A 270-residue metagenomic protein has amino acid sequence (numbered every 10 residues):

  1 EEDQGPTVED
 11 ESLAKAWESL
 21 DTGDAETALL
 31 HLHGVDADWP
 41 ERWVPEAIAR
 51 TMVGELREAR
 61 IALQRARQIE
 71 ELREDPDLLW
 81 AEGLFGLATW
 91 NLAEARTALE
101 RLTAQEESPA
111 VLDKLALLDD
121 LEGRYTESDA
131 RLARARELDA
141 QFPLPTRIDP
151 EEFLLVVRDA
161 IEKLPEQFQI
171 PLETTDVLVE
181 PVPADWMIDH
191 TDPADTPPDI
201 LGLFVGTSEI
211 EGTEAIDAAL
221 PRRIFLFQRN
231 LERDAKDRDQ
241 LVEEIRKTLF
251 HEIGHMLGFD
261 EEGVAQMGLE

Functional and structural regions predicted by a protein language model:
D10, E41, D75-D77, A110: Start-of-helix register in tetratricopeptide repeats
Q68, A104-P109, D113-L144: TPR/TPR-like (Sel1-like) alpha-helical repeat modules
D199-R246, M256-E270: Active-site scaffold of zinc-dependent metalloenzymes
